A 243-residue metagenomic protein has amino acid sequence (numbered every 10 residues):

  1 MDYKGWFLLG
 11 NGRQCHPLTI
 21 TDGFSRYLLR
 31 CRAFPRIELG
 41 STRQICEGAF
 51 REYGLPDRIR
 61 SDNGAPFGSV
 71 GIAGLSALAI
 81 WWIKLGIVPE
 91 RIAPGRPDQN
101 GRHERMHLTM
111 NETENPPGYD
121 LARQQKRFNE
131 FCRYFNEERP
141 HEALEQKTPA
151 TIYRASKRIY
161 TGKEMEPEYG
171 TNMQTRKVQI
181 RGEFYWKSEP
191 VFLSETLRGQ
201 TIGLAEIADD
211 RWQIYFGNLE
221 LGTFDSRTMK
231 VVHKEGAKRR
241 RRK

Functional and structural regions predicted by a protein language model:
D2, A77-L78, G182, A208: Acidic, low-complexity intrinsically disordered regions
Y3-P17, G23-E130, Y134, F224 (+1 more regions): RNase H-like DDE/DDD metal-dependent nuclease/strand-transfer catalytic core used by mobile genetic elements
D22-G23, Y215: Short, acidic, Ser/Thr-enriched surface-loop or helix-capping motifs
C132, N136-K243: C-terminal, beta-rich DNA-binding module of retroviral/retroelements integrases
